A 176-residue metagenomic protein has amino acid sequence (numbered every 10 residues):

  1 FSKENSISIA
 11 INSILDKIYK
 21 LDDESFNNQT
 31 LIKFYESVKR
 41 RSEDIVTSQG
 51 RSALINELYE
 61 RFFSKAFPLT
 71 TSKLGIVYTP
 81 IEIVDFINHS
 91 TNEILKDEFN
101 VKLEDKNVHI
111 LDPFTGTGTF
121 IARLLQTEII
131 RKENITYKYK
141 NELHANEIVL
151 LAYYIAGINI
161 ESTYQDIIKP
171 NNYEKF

Functional and structural regions predicted by a protein language model:
F1-F67: Long recognition/docking surfaces used for binding and targeting
R41-S42, V46, G50-R51, E57 (+1 more regions): SAM-dependent methyltransferase catalytic region
